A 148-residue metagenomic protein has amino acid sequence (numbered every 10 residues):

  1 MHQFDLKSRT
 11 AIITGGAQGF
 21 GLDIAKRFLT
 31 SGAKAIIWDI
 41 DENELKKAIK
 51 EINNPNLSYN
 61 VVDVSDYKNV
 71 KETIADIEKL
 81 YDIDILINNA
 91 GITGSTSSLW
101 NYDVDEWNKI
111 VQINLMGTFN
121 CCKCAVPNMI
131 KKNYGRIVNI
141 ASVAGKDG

Functional and structural regions predicted by a protein language model:
D5-A35: Canonical Rossmann dinucleotide-binding motif of NAD(H)/NADP(H)-dependent dehydrogenases/reductases, specifically
A33-K47: Conserved glycine-rich Rossmann-like NAD(P)H-binding loop of the short-chain dehydrogenase/reductase
E42-N43, V61-E72, V104: The beta1-alpha1 cofactor-binding region of Rossmann-like NAD(H)/NADP(H)-dependent oxidoreductases
A90-S95: Conserved NAD(P)H cofactor-binding loop of Rossmann-fold oxidoreductase domains
S97-L99, E106-N108: Substrate-binding pocket helix/loop in short-chain dehydrogenase/reductase
C122-K123: A short, exposed helix-loop element centered on a Lys and neighboring polar residues
S142: Residue(s) in the substrate-gating loop at a strand-loop-helix junction that position the organic substrate next
